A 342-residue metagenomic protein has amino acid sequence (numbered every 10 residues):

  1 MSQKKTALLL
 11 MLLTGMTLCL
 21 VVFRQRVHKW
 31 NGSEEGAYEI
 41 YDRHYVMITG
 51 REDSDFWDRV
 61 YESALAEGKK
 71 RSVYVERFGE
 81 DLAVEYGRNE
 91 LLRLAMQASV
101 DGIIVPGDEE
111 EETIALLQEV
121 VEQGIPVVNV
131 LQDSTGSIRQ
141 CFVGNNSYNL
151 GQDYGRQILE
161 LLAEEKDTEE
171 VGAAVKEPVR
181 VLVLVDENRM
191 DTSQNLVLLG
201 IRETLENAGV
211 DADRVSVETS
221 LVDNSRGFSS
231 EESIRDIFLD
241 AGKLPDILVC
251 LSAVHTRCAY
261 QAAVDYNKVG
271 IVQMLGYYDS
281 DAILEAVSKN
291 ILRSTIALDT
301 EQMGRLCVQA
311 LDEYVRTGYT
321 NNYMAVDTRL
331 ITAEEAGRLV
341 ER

Functional and structural regions predicted by a protein language model:
M1-G15: N-terminal Sec-pathway targeting helices
L10-M11, V22-V27, D299-R342: Hinge/cleft segment of the Venus flytrap/periplasmic-binding protein
R26-M47: Ser/Thr/Pro/Gly-rich low-complexity linker/stalk segments immediately outside membranes or between
I48-F56, R77-Y86, G144-D153, V183-R202 (+4 more regions): Hinge/beta->alpha junction and helix N-cap segments in small-molecule ligand-binding domains
I104-E122, I201, V215-I283: Hydrophobic alpha-helical
L116-N149, S280-S288, L292: Flexible loop/hinge segments that line or gate small-molecule binding clefts
F142-V179, S230-E231, D279-I283, D299-R316: Hydrophobic alpha-helical segments within soluble ligand-binding/sensing domains
Y154-A208, L311, G318-R338: An alpha-beta-alpha
